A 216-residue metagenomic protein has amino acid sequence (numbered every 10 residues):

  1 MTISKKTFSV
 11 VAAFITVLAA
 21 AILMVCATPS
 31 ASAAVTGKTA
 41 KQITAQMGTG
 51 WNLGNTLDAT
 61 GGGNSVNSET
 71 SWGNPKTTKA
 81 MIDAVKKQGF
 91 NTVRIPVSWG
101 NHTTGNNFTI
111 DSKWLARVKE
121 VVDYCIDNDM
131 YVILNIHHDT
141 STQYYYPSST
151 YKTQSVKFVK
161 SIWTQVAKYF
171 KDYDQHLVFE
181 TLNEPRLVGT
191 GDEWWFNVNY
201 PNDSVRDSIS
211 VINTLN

Functional and structural regions predicted by a protein language model:
M1-K6: N-terminal secretory signal peptides that target proteins for export/translocation
T7-P29: Sec-dependent N-terminal signal peptides of Gram-positive bacterial secreted proteins and lipoproteins
S30-T92: N-terminal carbohydrate-binding accessory modules
A45-T49, G89-N91, N128-V132, D172-L177: Short, well-ordered coil/turn segments that N-cap beta-strands
W51-T56, P96-S98, N135-D139, E180-P185: Active-site-proximal beta-strand/loop segments in catalytic clefts of secreted hydrolases
T60-T70, W99-A116, T140-S155, L187-N197: Surface-exposed, active-site-proximal loop segments in enzymatic domains
T77-S141, V156-F158, S204-N216: Aromatic-lined substrate-binding rim segments of carbohydrate-active enzymes
K157-N216: Active-site region of glycoside hydrolase catalytic domains
